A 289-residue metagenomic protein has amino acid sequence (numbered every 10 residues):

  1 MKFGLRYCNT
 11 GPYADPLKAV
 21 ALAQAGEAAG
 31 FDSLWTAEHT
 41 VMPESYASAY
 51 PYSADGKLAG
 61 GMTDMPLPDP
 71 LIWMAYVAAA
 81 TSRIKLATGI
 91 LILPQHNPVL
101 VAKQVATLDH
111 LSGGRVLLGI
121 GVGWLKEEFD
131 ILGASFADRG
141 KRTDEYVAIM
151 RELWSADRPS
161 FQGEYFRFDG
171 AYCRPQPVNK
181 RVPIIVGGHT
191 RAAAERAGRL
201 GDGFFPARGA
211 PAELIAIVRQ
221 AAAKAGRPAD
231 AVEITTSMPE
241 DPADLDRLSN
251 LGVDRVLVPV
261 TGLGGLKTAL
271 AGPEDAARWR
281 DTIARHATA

Functional and structural regions predicted by a protein language model:
M1-A289: Active-site-adjacent structural elements that line small-molecule/cofactor binding pockets in enzymes
